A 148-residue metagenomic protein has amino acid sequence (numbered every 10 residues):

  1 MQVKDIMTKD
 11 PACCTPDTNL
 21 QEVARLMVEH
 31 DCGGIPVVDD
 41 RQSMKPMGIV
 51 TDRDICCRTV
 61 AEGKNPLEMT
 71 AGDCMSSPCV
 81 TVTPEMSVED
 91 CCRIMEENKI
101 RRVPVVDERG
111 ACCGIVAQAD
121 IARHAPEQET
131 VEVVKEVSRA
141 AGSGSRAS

Functional and structural regions predicted by a protein language model:
M1-K9, T51-T83, S87-E96, A117-S148: Tandem CBS (Bateman) regulatory domains
P11-A12, Q42-P46, C79-V80: Short active-site oxyanion
C13-D31, D39, V82-K99, V106 (+1 more regions): The conserved cystathionine-beta-synthase
M27-H30, I35-D54, M95, V103-A119: A glycine-centered beta-loop-beta connector
